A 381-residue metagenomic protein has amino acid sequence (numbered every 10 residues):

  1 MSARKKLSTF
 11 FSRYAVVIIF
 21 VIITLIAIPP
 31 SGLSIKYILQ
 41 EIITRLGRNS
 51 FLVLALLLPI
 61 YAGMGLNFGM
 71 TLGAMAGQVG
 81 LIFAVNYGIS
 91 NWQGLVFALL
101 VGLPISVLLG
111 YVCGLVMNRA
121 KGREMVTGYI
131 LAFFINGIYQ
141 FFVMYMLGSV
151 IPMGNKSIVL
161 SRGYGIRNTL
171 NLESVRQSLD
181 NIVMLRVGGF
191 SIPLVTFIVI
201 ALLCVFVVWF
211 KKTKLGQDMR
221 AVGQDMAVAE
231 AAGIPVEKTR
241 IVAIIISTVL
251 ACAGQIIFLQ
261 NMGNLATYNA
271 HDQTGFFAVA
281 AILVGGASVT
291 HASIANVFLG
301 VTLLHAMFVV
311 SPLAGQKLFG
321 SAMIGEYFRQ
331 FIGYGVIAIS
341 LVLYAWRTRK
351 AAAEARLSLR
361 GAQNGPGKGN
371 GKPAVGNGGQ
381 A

Functional and structural regions predicted by a protein language model:
M1-L54, N91-Q93: Membrane-interfacial amphipathic/re-entrant helices at transmembrane-helix boundaries
M1-T24, Q224-A231, P235-K238, G300 (+1 more regions): Cytosolic-side transmembrane-helix boundaries in multi-pass membrane proteins
T24, K36-Y87, Y111, V116-G122 (+1 more regions): Single transmembrane alpha-helix segments in multi-pass membrane proteins
G73-G77, G128-F134, I294-M307: Central hydrophobic cores of alpha-helical transmembrane segments in multi-pass integral membrane proteins
S90-N136, L304: Alpha-helical transmembrane segments within multi-pass membrane transporters and channels
I135-K211, G320-G325: Transmembrane helix-bundle core of multi-pass membrane transporters and related energy-transducing complexes
G188-A266: Helix-loop-helix "hairpin" substructures at the membrane interface of multi-pass membrane proteins
A251, Q255, L259-Q330: Transmembrane alpha-helical segments in multi-pass inner-membrane proteins
